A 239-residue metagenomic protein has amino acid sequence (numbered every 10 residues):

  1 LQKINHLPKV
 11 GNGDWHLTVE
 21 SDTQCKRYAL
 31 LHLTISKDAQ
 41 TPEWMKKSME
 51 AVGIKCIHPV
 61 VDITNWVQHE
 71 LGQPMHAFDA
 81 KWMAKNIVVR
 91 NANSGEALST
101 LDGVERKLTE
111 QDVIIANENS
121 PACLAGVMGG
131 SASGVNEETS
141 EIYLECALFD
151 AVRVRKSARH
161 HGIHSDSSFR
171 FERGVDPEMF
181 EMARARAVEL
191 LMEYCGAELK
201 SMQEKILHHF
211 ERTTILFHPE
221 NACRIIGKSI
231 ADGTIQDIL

Functional and structural regions predicted by a protein language model:
L1-L239: RNA/tRNA-interacting regions in translation and RNA-turnover enzymes
